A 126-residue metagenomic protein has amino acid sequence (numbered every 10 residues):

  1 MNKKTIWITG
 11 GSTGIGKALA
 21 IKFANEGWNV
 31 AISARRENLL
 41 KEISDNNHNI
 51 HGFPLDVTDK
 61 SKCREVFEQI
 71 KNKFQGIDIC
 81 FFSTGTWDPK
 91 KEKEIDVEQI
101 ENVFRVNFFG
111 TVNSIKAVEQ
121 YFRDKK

Functional and structural regions predicted by a protein language model:
T5-I8, C80-F81: Conserved hydrophobic beta-strands of the Rossmann-like cofactor-binding core in SDR/related NAD(P)H-dependent
S12-T13: Conserved glycine-rich cofactor-binding loop
E26-I43: Conserved glycine-rich Rossmann-like NAD(P)H-binding loop of the short-chain dehydrogenase/reductase
P54-E65, V97: The beta1-alpha1 cofactor-binding region of Rossmann-like NAD(H)/NADP(H)-dependent oxidoreductases
S83-D88: Conserved NAD(P)H cofactor-binding loop of Rossmann-fold oxidoreductase domains
K91-E92, D96-F104: Substrate-binding pocket helix/loop in short-chain dehydrogenase/reductase
I115-K116: A short, exposed helix-loop element centered on a Lys and neighboring polar residues
